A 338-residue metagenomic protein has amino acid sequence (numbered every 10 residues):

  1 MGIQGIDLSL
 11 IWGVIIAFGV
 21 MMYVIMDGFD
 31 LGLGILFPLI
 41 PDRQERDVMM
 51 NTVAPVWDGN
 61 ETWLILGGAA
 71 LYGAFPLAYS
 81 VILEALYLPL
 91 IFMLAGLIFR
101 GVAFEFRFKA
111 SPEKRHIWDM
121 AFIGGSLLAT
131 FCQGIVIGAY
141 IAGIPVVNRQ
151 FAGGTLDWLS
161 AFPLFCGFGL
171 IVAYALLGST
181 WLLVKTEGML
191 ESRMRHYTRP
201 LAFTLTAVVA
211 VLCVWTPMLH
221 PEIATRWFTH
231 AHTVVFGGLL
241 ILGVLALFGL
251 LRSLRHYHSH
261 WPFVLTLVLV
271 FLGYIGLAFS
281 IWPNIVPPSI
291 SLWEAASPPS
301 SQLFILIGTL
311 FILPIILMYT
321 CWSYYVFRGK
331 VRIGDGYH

Functional and structural regions predicted by a protein language model:
M1-G59, I65-G68: N-terminal signal-anchor module of multipass membrane proteins
M1-I16, Y72-Y87, A139-A161: Helix-coil boundary and interhelical linker segments in multi-pass alpha-helical membrane proteins
W12-Y23, L83-A95, I123-L127, D157-I171 (+1 more regions): Alpha-helical transmembrane segments
L31-P55, Y72-I82, E105-H116, G178-Y197 (+4 more regions): Juxtamembrane membrane-water interface segments of multi-pass membrane proteins, especially cytoplasmic-side
V56-L128, V147, T225-V234: Membrane-interface helix-loop-helix modules in multi-pass inner-membrane proteins
F106-H258, P262: Long, contiguous internal "core" modules enriched in hydrophobic/ aromatic residues
F263-F271: Central hydrophobic cores of alpha-helical transmembrane segments in multi-pass integral membrane proteins
V286-I305: Short, membrane-exposed interhelical loops at transmembrane-helix boundaries
